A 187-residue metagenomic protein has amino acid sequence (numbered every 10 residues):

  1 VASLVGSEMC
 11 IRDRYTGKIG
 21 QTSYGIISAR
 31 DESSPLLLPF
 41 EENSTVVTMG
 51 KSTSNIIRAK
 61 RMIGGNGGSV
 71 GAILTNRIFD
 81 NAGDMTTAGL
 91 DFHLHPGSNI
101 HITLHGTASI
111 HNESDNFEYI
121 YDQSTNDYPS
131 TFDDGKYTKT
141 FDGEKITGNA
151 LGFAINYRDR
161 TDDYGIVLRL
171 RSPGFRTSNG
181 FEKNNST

Functional and structural regions predicted by a protein language model:
V1-G6, I11: Single conserved hydrophobic/aromatic residue that forms the stacking wall/gate of nucleotide- or nucleobase-binding
I11, T16, M85, H93-T187: Exposed, low-structure sequence patches enriched in small/polar residues
R12-S54: Carboxylate/His-rich catalytic cores and anion/metal-binding grooves
Y15, I26, A59, A72 (+2 more regions): Conserved structural-core and active-site-/substrate-pathway-adjacent residues in large, well-folded domains of enzymes
Q21-I26, S33, G65-G71, S98-L104 (+1 more regions): Repeated loop/turn-to-beta-strand initiation elements of outer-membrane beta-barrel proteins
A29-E32, I73-R77, T107-H111, R169-R171: Outer-membrane beta-barrel pore domains and translocons
L36, E41-V46, T75-I78, Y137-F141 (+1 more regions): Extracellular loop and loop/strand-boundary signature of outer-membrane beta-barrel proteins
K51-N66, L90: Structured alpha-helical segments in the cores of large, soluble enzyme domains
